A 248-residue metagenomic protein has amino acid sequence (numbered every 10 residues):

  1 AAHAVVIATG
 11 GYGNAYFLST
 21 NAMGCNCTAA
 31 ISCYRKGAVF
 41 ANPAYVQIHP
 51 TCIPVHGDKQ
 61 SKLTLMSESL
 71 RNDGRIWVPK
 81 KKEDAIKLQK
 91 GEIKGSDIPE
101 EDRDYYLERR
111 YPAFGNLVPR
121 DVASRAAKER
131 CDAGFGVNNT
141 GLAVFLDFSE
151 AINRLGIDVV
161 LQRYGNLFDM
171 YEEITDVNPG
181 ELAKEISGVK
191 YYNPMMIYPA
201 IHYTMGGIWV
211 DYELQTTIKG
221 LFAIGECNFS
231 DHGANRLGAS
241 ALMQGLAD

Functional and structural regions predicted by a protein language model:
A1, N42-R236, A241: Mobile, glycine/GP-rich and aromatic-enriched active-site lid/loop segments adjacent to catalytic centers
A4-L63, S240-A247: Glycine-rich loop(s) and the adjacent beta-strand/alpha-helix scaffold that form part
